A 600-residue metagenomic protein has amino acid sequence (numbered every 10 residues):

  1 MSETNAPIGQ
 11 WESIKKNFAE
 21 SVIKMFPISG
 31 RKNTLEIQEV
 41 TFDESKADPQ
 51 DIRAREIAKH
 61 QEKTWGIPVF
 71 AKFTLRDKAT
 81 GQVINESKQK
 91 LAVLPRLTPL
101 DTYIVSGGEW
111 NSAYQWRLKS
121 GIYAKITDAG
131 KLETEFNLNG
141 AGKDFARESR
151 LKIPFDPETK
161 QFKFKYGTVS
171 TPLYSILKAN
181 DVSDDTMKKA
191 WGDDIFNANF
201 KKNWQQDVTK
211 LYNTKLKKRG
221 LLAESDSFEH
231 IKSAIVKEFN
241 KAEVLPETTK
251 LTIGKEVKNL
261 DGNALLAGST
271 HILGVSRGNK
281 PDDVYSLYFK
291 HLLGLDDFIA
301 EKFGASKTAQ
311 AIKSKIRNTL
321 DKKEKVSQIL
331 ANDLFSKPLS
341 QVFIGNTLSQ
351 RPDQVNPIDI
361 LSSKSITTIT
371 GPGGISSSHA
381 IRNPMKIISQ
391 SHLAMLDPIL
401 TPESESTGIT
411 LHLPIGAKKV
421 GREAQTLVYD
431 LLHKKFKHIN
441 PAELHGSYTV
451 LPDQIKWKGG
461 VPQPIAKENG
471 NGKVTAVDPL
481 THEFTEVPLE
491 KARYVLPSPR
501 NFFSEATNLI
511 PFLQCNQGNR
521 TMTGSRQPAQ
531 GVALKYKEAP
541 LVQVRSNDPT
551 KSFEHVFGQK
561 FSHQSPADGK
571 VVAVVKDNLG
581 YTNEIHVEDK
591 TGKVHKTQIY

Functional and structural regions predicted by a protein language model:
M1-T370, S389, L400-P402, L411-P528: N-terminal non-catalytic structural scaffold regions of very large proteins
V83-N85, S377-R382, T550-S552: Short Pro/Gly-enriched beta-strand edge/turn motifs at strand-loop
E109, L400, A573-V575, T591: A generic structural motif
H392-A394, G558: Short, small/polar residue-rich loop motifs at catalytic or cofactor-binding pockets
V532-T550: Edge strands and adjacent loops of beta-rich recognition modules
P549-V575: Short, glycine/small-residue-enriched coil/turn segments at secondary-structure junctions
D577-H586: Short aromatic-glycine-enriched beta-strand elements
V594-Y600: Beta-strand/loop nucleic-acid-binding surfaces
